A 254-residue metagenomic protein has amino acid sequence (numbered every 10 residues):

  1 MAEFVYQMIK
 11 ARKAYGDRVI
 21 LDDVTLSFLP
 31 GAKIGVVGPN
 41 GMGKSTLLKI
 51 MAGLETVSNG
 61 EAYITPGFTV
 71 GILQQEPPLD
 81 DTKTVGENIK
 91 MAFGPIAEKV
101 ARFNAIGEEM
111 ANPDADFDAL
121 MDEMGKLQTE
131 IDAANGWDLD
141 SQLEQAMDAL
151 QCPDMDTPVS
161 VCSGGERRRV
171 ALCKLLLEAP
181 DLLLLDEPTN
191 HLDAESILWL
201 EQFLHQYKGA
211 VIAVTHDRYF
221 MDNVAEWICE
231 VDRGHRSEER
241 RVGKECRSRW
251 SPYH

Functional and structural regions predicted by a protein language model:
M1-R241: ABC ATP-binding cassette signature C-motif
G243-H254: Positively charged, low-complexity/disordered segments
